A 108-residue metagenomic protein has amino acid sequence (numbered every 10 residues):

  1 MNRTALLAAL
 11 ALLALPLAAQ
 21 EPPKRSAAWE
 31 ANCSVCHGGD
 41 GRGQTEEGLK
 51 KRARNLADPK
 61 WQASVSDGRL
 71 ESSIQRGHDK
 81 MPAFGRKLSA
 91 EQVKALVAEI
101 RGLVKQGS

Functional and structural regions predicted by a protein language model:
M1-A8: Bacterial N-terminal signal peptides that target proteins for export
L10-A18: Hydrophobic h-region of N-terminal signal peptides that target proteins for export in Gram-negative bacteria
P23-S34, R42, S64-V65, R69 (+2 more regions): Sequence context surrounding c-type heme c attachment/ligation sites in exported
S26-R52, K80, L103-S108: Periplasmic/extracellular electron-transfer cofactor-ligation site, primarily the c-type cytochrome heme-c attachment
G38-S72: Gly/Gly-Pro-rich "capping" loops immediately C-terminal to redox-active cysteine motifs in periplasmic/lumenal
N55, G68-A83, A95, I100-R101: Periplasmic c-type cytochrome electron-transfer domains
R86-S108: C-terminal capping alpha-helices of c-type cytochrome domains
